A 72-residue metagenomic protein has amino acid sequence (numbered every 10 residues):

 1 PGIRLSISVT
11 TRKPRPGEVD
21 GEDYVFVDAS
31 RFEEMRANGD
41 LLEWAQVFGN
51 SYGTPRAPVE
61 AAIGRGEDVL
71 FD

Functional and structural regions predicted by a protein language model:
P1-L5: Post-Walker A helix-loop "phosphate-sensing" segment adjacent to the P-loop in P-loop NTPases
S8-F71: ATP-dependent small-molecule kinase phosphotransfer cores that center on conserved nucleotide phosphate-binding segments
